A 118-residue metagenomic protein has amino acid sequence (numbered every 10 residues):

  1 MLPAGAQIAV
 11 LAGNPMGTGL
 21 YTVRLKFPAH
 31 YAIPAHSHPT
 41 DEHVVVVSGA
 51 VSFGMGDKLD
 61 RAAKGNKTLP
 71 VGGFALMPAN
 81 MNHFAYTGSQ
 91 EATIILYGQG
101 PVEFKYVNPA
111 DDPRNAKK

Functional and structural regions predicted by a protein language model:
M1-P34: A short glycine-rich, His/Asp/Glu-containing loop-to-beta-strand
P3, P34-H38, K67, Y86: Extracytoplasmic/periplasmic, Sec-exported soluble proteins
V10, H43-V45, F74-M77, A85-Y86 (+1 more regions): Structural recognition of the beta-strand scaffold that forms the well-ordered cores of secreted hydrolase catalytic
N14-M16, V51, K58-M81: Short acidic-glycine-tyrosine-enriched beta hairpin
P28-Y31, S37-L59: Glycine- and acidic-residue-biased ligand/ion/polar-headgroup-sensing regions
I33-A35, F53-G54, M77, N82-G88: Short beta-strand His + acidic residue motifs that chelate non-heme Fe in jelly-roll/DSBH and cupin folds
K64-K67, F84-K118: Double-stranded beta-helix
